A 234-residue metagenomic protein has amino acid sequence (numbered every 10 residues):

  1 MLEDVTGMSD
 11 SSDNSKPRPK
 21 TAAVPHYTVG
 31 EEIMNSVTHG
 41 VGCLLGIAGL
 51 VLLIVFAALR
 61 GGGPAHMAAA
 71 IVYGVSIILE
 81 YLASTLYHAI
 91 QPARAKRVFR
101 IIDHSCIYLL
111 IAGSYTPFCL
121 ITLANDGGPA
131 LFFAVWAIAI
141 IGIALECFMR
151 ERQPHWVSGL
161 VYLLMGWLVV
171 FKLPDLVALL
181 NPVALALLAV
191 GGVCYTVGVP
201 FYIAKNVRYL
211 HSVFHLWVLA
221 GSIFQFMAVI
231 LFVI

Functional and structural regions predicted by a protein language model:
L2-I234: Multi-pass alpha-helical transmembrane bundles in non-GPCR membrane proteins that perform intramembrane catalysis
